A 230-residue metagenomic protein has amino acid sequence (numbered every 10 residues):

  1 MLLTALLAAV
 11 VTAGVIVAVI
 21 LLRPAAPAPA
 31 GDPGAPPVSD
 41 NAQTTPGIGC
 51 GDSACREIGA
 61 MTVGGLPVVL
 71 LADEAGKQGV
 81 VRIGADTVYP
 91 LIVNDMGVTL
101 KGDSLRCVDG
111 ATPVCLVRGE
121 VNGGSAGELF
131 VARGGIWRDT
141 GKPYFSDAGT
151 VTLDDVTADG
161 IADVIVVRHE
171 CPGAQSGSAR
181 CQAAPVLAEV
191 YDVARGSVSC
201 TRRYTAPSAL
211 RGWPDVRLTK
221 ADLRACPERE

Functional and structural regions predicted by a protein language model:
M1-A54, A162-E230: Acidic, small-residue rich beta-repeat scaffolds with periodic aromatic anchors
A35-G49, G79-G97, A126-S146, L187-P207: Surface-exposed loop/turn elements that mediate protein-protein interactions on large endomembrane-trafficking
T44-E74, V98-R106: Beta-strand-rich domains and repeat architectures in extracellular enzymes and scaffolds, especially beta-propellers
C55-I58, T99-C107, S146-D155, L210-G212: Repeated scaffold domains used in trafficking and secretory/extracellular systems, primarily beta-propellers
M61-G65, R106-V114, D155-V164: Acidic, glycine-anchored loop motifs typical of Ca2+
L71-E74, L116-N122, V166-C171: Beta-strand C-termini and the immediately following turn/loop, strongest in propeller blades
D73-G76, V121-S125, A179-A184: Short, solvent-exposed loop/turn segments at conserved positions within beta-propeller repeat blades
V93-R118: Blade-loop segments of beta-propeller domains
